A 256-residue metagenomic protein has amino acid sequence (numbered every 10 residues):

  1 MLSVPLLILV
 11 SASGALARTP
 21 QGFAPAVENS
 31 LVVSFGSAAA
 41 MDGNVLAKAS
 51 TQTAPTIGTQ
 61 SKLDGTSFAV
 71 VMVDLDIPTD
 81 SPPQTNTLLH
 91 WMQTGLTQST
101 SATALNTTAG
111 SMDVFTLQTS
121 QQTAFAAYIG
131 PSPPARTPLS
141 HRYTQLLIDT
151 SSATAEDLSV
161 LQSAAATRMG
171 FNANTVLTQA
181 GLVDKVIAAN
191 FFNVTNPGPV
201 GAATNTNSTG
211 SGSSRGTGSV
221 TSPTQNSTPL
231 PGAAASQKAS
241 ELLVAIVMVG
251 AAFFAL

Functional and structural regions predicted by a protein language model:
M1-L9, A239-E241: Classical eukaryotic N-terminal signal peptides for Sec-dependent ER targeting/secretion, especially the positively
S13-G232, Q237-L256: N-terminus-centered regions that define maturation/targeting leaders and the start of the first functional domain
